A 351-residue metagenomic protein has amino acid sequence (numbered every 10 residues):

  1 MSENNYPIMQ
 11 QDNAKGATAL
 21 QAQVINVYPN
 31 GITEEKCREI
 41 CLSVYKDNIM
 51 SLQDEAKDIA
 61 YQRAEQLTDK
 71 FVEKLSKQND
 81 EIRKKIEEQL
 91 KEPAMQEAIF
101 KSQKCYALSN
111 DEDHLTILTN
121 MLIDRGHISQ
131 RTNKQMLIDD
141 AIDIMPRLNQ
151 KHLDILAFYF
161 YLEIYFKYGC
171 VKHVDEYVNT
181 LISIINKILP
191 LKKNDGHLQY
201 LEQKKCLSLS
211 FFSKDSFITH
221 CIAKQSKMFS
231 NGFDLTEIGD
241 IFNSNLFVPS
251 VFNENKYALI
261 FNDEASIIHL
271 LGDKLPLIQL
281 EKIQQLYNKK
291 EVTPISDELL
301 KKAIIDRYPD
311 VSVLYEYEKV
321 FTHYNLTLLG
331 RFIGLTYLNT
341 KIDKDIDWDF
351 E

Functional and structural regions predicted by a protein language model:
M1-E55: Long, low-complexity intrinsically disordered regions enriched in small/polar and proline/glycine residues
T68, L90: Extended, charge-enriched "interface" segments that sit outside catalytic cores
L75-Q89: Functionally critical alpha/beta secondary-structure elements and their flanking flexible loops that scaffold catalytic
A94-P146: Long, low-complexity, charged/polar intrinsically disordered regions in eukaryotic proteins
N133-V174: Winged-helix-like regulatory helical subdomains adjacent to P-loop NTPase cores
D175-K192: Short helix-coil junctions and helix-kink-helix linkers
G196-S213: A short, conserved structural fragment
I218-I346: Short, amphipathic alpha-helical interaction segments positioned at domain boundaries
